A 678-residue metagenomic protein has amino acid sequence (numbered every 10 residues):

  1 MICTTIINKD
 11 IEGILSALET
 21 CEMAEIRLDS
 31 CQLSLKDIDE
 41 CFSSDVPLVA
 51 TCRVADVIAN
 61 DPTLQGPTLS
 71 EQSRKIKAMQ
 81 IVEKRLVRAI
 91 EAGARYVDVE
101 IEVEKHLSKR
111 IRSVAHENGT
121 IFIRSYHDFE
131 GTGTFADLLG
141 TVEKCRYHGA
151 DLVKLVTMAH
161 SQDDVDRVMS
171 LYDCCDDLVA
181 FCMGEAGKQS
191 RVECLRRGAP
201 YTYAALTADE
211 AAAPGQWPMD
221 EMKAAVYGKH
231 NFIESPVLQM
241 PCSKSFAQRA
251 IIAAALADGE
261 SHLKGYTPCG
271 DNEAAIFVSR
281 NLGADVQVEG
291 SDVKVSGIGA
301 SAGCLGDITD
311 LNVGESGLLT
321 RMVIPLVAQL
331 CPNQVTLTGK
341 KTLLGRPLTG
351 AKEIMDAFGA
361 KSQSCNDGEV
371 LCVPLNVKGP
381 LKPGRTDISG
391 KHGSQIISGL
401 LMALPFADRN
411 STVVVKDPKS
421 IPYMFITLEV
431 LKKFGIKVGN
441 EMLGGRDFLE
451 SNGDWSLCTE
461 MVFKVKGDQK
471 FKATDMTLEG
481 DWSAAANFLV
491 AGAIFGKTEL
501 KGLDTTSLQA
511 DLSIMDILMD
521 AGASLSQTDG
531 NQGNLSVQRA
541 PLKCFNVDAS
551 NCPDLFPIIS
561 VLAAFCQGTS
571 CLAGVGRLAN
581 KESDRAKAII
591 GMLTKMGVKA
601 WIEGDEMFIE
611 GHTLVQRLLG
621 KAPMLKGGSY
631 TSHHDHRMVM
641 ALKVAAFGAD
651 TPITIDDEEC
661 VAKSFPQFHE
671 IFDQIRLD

Functional and structural regions predicted by a protein language model:
M1-P62, E91: Conserved N-terminal beta1-alpha1 strand-loop-helix module at the mouth
I2-T4, A24-R27, Y96-V99, L152-T157 (+6 more regions): Short catalytic-loop micro-motif centered on adjacent basic/acidic residues
T5-I7, M23-C31, T51, K75-L86 (+4 more regions): Catalytic beta/alpha-barrel core
C31-L33, A55-G66, S73-K77, V103-K105 (+7 more regions): Short, small-residue-enriched loops and turns at beta-alpha junctions that line or gate enzyme active sites
L48-S108, L311-E315, Q329, N333-T338: Glycine/small-residue-rich loop that forms an oxyanion/phosphate-binding "nest" at active or ligand-binding sites
V103-Y227: Catalytic alpha/beta core domains of metabolic enzymes, predominantly
A224-D678: Short, structured segments at the rim of ligand-binding sites
